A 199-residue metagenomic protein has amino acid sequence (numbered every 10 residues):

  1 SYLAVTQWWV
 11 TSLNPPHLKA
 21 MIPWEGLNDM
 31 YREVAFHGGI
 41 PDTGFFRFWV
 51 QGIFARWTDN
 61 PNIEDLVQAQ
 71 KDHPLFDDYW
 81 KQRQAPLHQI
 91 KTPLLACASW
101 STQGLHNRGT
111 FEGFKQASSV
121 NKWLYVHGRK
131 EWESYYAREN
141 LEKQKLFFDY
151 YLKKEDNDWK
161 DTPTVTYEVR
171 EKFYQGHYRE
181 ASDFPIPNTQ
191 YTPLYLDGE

Functional and structural regions predicted by a protein language model:
S1-W9: Glycine-rich nucleophile elbow surrounding the catalytic serine of serine-hydrolase chemistry
Y2, F48-W49, Y195-D197: Short, Φ-rich (hydrophobic/aromatic) sequence segments
Y2, N28-M30, S101-Q103, E131-W132: Solvent-exposed loop/turn segments at secondary-structure junctions within structured extracellular/periplasmic domains
W8, F111-E112: Active-site phosphate/pyrophosphate- and oxyanion-stabilizing loops and adjacent acidic/basic residues in soluble
W9-Q89: Accessory cap/linker subdomain of secreted extracellular hydrolases
T11, F114-K115: N-terminal cationic-hydrophobic initiation segments that often serve targeting/anchoring roles
P16-K19, D72-Y79, R83, H88-T92 (+3 more regions): Alpha/beta-hydrolase-fold serine-hydrolase catalytic core, especially in secreted/extracellular enzymes
